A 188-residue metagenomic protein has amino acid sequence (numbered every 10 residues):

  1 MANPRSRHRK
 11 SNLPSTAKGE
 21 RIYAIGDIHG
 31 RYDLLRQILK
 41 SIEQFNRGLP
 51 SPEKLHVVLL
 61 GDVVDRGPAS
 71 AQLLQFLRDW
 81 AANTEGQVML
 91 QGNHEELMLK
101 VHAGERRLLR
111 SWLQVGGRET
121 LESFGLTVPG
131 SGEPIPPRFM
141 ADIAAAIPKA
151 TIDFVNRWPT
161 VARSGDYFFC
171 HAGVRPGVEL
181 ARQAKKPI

Functional and structural regions predicted by a protein language model:
M1-I188: Feature recognizes metal-dependent phosphohydrolase scaffolds
